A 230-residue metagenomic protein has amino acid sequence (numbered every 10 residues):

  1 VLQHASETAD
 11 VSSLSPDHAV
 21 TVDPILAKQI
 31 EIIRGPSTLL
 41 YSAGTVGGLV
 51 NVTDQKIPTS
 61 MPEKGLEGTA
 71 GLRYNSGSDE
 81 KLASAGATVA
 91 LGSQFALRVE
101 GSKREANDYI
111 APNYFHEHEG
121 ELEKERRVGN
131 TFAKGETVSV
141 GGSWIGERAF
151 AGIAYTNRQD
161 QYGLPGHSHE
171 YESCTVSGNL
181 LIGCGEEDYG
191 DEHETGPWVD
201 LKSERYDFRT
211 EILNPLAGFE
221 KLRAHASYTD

Functional and structural regions predicted by a protein language model:
V1-S60: Acidic, small-polar-rich N-terminal luminal/periplasmic segments of exported/outer-membrane proteins
S13, G68-G71, S78-L82, G86-V199: Periplasmic-side early beta-strands and strand-to-turn transitions of outer-membrane beta-barrels
D17, T45-G47, G65, E80-L82 (+3 more regions): Transmembrane beta-barrel architecture of outer-membrane proteins
K28-Q29, G47-L49, T53-S76, L97 (+1 more regions): Transmembrane beta-strand segments of Gram-negative outer membrane beta-barrel proteins
G35, N75-S78: Short beta->alpha connector loops
L40-S42, T59-M61, G77-D79, L216-A217: Short glycine/serine/proline-enriched coil/turn segments at secondary-structure junctions
I57-L66, S93-Q94, R148, I212-K221: Short loop/turn motifs that connect adjacent beta-strands in outer-membrane beta-barrel proteins
I145-R158, D200-D230: Face-selective signature of the C-terminal outer-membrane beta-barrel domain
